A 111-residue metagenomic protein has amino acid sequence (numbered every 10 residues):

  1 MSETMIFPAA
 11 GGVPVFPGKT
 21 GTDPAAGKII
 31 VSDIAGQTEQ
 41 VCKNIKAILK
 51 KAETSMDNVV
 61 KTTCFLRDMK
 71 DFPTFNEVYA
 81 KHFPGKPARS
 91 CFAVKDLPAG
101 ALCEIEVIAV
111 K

Functional and structural regions predicted by a protein language model:
M1-K111: Short, polar/acidic, helix-capping and beta-turn segments at strand->helix junctions that line the mouths
